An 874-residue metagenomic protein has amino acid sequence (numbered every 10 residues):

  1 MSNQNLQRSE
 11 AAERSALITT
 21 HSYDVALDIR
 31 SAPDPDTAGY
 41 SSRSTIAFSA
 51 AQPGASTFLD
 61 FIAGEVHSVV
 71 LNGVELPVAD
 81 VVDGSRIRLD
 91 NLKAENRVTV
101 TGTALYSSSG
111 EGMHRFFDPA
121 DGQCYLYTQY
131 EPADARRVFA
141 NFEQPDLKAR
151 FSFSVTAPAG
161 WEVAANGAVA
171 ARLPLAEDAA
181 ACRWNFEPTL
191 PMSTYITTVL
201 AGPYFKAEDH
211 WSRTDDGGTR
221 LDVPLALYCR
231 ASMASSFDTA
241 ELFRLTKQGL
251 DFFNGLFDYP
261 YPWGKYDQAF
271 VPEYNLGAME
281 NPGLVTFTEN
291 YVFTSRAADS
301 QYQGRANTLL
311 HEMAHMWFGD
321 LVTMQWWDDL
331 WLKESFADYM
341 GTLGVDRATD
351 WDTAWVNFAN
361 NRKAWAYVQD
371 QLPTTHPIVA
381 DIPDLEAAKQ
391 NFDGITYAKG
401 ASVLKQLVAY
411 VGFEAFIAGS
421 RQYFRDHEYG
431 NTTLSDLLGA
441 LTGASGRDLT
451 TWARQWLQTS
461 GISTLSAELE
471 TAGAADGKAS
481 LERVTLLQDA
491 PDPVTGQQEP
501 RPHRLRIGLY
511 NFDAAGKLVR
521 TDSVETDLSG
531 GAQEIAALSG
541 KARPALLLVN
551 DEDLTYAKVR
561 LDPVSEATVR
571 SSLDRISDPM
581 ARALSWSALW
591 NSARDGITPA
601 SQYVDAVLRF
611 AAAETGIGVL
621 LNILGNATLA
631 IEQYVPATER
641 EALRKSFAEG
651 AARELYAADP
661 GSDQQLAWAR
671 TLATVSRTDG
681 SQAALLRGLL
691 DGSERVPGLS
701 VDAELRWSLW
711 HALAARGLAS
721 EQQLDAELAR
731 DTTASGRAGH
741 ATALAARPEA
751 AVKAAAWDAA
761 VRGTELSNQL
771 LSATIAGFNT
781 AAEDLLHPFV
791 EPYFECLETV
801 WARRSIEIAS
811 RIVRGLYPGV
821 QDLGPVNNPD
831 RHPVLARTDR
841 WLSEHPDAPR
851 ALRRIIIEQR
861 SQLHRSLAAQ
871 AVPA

Functional and structural regions predicted by a protein language model:
M1-S41, P119-Y125, P145, T450-R454: N-terminal, polar/Ser/Thr-rich
Q7, L17, T103-T214, E499 (+2 more regions): Extended, low-hydrophobicity, Ser/Thr/Pro/Gly-biased non-transmembrane segments
T45-A63, E143, S152-P158, S435 (+1 more regions): Surface-exposed beta-strand/loop patches in extracellular or lumenal glycoproteins
S49, D60, R115, L126 (+9 more regions): Beta-sandwich/jelly-roll carbohydrate-recognition scaffolds of carbohydrate-active enzymes
T57, F61-P119, A140-E143, E177-R183 (+1 more regions): A surface-exposed beta-strand-loop module
E65-L71, A164, L449-T450, I462-N550: Beta-strand-rich binding/interaction modules
F186, T214-D215, T219-R220, P224-G496 (+5 more regions): Hydrophobic alpha-helical and helix-loop surface patches within well-folded domains that function as non-catalytic
G477-L481, F512, K517-L518, A536-A874: Long, ordered, helix-rich scaffold segments
